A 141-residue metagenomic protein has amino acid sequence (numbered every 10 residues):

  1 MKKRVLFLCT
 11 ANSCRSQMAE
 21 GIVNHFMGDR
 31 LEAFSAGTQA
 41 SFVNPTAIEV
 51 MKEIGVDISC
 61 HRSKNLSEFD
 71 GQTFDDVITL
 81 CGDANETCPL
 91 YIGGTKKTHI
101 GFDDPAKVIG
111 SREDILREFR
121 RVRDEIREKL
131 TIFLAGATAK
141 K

Functional and structural regions predicted by a protein language model:
M1-E68: Conserved active-site segments centered on acidic
K3, D75-D76, T95: Change "...and in nucleic-acid phosphodiester-cleaving endonucleases..." to "...and in nucleic-acid processing enzymes
L6-L8, L80, L130, L134: Generic leucine side-chain signal with a strong bias for well-ordered alpha-helical environments
C9, C14, C81-P89: Functionally engaged cysteine thiol sites
N12, M51, V77-I78, I126: Conserved small-residue
G71-T73: Alpha-helix C-terminal capping/helix-to-coil transition sites in glycosyltransferase folds
T79-L80, H99: Redox-cofactor binding/interface segments in oxidoreductases and associated redox assembly factors
N85-K141: Phosphate-binding/catalytic loops
